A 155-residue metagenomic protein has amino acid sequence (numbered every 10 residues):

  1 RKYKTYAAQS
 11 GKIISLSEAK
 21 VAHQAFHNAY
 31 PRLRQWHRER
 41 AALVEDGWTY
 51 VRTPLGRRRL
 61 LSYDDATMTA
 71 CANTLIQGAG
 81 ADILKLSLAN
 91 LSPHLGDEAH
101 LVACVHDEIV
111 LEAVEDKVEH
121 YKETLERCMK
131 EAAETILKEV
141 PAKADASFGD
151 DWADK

Functional and structural regions predicted by a protein language model:
R1-K155: Conserved catalytic core of nucleotide polymerization and phosphodiester-bond processing enzymes
